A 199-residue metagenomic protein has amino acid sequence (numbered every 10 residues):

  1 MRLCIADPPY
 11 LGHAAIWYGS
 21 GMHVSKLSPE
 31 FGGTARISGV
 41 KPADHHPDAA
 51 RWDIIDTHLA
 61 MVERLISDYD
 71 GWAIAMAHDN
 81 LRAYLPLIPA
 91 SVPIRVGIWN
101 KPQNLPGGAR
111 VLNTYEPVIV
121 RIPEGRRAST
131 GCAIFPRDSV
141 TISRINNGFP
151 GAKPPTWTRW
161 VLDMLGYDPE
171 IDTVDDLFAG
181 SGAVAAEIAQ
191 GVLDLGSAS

Functional and structural regions predicted by a protein language model:
M1-D175, A179-S199: Class I S-adenosyl-L-methionine-dependent methyltransferase catalytic core
